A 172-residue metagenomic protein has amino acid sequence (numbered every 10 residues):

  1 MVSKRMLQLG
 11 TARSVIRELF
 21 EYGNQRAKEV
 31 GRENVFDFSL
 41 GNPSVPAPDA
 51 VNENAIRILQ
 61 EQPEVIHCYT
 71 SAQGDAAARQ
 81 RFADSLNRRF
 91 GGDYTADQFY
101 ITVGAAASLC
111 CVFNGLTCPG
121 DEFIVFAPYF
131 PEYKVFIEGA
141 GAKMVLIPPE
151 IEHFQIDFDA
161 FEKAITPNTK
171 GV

Functional and structural regions predicted by a protein language model:
M1-L9: Generic N-terminal amphipathic, Lys/Arg-enriched alpha-helix
S3-K4, P48, T166: Generic structural signal for alpha-helix starts
L9-V103, C111: N-terminal small-domain helix-loop-helix segment of the aminotransferase-like
P63-G171: Conserved core of the PLP fold type I
